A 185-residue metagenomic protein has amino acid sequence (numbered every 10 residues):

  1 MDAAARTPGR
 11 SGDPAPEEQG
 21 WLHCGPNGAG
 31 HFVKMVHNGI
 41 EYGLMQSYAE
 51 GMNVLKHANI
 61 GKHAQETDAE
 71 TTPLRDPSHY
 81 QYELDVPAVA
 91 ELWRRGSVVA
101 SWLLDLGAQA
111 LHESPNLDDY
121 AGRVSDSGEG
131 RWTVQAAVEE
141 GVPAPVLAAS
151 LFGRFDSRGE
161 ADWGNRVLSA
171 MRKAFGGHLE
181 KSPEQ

Functional and structural regions predicted by a protein language model:
M1-A4: Rossmann-like NAD(P)H-binding beta-loop-alpha module
R6-Q19, P26-H178: Helical "substrate-binding/catalytic lid" subdomain of Rossmann-like NAD(P)-dependent dehydrogenases/reductases
V146, S182-Q185: C-terminal amphipathic alpha-helical interaction region
